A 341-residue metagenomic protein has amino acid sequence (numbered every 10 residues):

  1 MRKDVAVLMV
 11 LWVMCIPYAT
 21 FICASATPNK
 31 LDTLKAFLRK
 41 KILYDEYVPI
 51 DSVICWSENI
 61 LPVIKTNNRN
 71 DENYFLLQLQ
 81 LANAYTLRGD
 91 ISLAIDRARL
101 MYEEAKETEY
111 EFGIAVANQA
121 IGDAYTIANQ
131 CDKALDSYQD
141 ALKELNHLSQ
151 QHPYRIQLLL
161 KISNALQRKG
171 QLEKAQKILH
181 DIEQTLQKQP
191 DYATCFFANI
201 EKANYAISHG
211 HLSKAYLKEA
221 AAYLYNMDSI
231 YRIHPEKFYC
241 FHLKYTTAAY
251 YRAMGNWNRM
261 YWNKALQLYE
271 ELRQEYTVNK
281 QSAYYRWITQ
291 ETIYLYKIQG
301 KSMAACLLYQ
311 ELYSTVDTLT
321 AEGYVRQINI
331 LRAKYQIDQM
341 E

Functional and structural regions predicted by a protein language model:
L31-K35, D51, N263, R273 (+1 more regions): Hydrophobic positions within repeat-based interaction scaffolds
K35-A36, L76, V116, R155-Q157 (+4 more regions): Residue register of alpha-helical TPR repeats
E58-K65, R99-K106, D140-N146, H180-P190 (+3 more regions): Amphipathic alpha-helical segments of tetratricopeptide repeats
N70-N73, G113, P153-Y154, T194 (+3 more regions): Structural signature of alpha-solenoid helical repeat junctions
